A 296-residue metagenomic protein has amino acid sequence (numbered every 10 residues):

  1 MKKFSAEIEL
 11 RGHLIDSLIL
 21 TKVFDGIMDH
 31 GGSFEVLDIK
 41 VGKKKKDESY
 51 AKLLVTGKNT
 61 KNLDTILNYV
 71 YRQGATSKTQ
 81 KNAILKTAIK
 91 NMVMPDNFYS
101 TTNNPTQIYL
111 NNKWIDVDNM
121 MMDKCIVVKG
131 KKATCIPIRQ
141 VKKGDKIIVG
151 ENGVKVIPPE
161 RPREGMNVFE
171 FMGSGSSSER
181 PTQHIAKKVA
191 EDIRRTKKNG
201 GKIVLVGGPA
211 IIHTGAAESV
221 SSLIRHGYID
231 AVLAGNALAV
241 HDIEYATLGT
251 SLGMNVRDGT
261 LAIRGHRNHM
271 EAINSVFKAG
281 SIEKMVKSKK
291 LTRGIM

Functional and structural regions predicted by a protein language model:
K3-S251, N255-I263, S275-K289: Metallocofactor- and cofactor-centric catalytic cores in central/energy metabolism, strongly enriched
G265-H269: Core alpha/beta catalytic barrel or barrel-like domain that forms the active/cofactor pocket in diverse metabolic
K290-M296: C-terminal catalytic or substrate-handling cores of phosphate/nucleotide- and metal-cofactor-dependent proteins acting
